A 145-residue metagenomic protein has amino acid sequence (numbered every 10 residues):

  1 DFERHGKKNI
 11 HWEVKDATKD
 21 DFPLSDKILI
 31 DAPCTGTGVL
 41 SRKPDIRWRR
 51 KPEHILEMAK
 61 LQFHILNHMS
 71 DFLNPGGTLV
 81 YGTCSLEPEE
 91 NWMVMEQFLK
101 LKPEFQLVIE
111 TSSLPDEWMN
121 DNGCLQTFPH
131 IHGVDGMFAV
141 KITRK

Functional and structural regions predicted by a protein language model:
D1-K145: S-adenosylmethionine
